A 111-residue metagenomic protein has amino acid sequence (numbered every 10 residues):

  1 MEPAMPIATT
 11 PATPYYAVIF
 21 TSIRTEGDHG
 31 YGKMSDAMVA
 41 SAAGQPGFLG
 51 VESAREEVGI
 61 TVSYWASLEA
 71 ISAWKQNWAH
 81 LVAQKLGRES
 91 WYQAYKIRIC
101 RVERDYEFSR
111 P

Functional and structural regions predicted by a protein language model:
M1-G59, L68-Q76, Y92-P111: Short S/T/G/P-rich N-terminal loop/turn motif that feeds into the first structured element of a domain
G87-E89: Cytochrome P450 substrate-recognition site 1
